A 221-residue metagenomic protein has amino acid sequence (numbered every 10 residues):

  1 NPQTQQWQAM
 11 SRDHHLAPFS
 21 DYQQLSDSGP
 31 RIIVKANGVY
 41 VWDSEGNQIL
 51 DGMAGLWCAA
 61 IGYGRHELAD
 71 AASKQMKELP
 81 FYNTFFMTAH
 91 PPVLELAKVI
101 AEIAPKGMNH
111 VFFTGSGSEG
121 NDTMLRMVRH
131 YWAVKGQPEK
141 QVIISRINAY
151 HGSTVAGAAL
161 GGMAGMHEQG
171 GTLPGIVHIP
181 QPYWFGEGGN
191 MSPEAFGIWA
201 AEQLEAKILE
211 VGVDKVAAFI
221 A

Functional and structural regions predicted by a protein language model:
N1, Q5, K35, G62 (+6 more regions): Electropositive phosphate-/nucleotide-binding environments in soluble metabolic enzymes
N1-A36, M87, P92, A200: Active-site-adjacent loop/helix segments that line or gate small-molecule/cofactor pockets in enzymes
T4, Q48-Q137, I144: Glycine-rich loop-to-alpha-helix module at the N-terminal edge of alpha/beta enzyme cores
A17, E78, W184-F185: Active-site/binding-pocket entry motifs
P30-G52: Active-site and channel-lining beta-strand-loop segments that bind or position nucleotide-derived/phosphorylated
Q48, A217-A218: Structural motif
K98-A217: PLP-dependent aspartate aminotransferase-fold enzymes
